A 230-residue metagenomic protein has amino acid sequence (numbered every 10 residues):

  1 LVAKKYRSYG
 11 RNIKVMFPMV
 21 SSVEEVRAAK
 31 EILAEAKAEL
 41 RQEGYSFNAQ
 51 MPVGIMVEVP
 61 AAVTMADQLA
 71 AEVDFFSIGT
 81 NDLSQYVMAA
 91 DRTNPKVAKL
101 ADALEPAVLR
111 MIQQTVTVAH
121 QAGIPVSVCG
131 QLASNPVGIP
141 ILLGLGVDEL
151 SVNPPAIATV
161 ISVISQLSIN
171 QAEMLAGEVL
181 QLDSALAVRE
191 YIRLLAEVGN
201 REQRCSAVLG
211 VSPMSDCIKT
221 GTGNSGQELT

Functional and structural regions predicted by a protein language model:
L1-C205: Conserved alpha/beta-domain cores
N224-L229: Short, intrinsically disordered C-terminal tails of secreted or membrane-associated proteins
